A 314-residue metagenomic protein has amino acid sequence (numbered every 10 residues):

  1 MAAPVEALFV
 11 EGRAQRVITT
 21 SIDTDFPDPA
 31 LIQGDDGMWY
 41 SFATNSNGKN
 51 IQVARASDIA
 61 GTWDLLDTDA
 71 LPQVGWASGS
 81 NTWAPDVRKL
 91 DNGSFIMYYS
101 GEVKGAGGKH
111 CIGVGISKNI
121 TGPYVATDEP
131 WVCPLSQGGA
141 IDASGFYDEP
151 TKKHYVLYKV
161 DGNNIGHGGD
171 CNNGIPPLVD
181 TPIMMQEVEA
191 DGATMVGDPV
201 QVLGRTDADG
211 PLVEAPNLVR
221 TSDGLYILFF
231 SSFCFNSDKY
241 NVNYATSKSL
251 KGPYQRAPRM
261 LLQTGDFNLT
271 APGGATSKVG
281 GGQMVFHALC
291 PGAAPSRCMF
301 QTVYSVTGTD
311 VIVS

Functional and structural regions predicted by a protein language model:
A3-S314: Carbohydrate-active catalytic/glycan-binding domains of CAZyme proteins, especially the secreted or lumenal ectodomains
